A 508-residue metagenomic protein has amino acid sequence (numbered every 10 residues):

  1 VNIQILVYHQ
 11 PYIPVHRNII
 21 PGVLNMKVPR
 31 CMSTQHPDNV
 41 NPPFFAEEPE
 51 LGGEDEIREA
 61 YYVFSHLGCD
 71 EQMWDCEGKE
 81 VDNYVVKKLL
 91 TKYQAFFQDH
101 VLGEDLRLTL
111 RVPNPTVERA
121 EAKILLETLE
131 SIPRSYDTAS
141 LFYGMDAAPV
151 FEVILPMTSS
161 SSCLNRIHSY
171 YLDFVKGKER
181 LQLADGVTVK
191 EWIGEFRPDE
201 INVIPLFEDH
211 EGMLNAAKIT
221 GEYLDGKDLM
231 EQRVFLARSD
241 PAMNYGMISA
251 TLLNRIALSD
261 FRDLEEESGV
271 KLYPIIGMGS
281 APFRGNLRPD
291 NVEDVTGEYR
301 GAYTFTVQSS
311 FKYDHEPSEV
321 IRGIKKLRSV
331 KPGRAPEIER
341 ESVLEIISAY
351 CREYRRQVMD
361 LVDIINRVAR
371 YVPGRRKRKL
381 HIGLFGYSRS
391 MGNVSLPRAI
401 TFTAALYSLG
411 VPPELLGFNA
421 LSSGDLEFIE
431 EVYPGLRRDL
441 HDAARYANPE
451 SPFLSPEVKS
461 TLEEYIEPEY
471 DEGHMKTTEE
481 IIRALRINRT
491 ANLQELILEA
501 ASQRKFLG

Functional and structural regions predicted by a protein language model:
V1-N25: N-terminal amphipathic/basic-hydrophobic helices that include classical n-h-c signal peptides and signal-anchor
L6, I19-G22, F97-L102, Y143 (+1 more regions): Short boundary motifs at domain starts and secondary-structure transition points
G22-C76, Y84-Q94, E104, Y303-F305 (+1 more regions): Acidic, glycine-enriched catalytic cores built around paired aspartates
M73-L155, S159-C163, Y170: Structured, charged N-terminal subsegments at the starts of enzyme catalytic cores and at intra-chain domain/subunit
D82-Q94, I124-T138, L164-K178, A216-E222 (+4 more regions): Well-ordered, non-membrane alpha-helical segments in soluble/globular domains
D105-N114, F142-S160, Q182-E208, D228-M247 (+2 more regions): Core alpha/beta catalytic barrel or barrel-like domain that forms the active/cofactor pocket in diverse metabolic
R134-A147, F174-R180, L229, S259-Y273 (+3 more regions): Structural alpha-beta junctions
H210-M213, G221-D294, S309-D360: A cross-taxonomic marker for long C-terminal extensions/tails that follow the last structured domain
